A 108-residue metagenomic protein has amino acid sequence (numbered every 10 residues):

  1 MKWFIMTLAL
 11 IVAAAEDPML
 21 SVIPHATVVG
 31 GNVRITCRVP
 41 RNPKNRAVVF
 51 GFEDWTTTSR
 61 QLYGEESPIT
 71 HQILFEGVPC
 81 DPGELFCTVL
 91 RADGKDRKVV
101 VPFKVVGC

Functional and structural regions predicted by a protein language model:
W3-V12: Sec-dependent N-terminal signal peptides
A13-V33: Short, compositionally biased P/S/T/A/G/V-rich stretches that sit at domain boundaries
N32-P40: Short edge beta-strand/loop segments characteristic of extracellular beta-sandwich folds
P40-F52: Solvent-exposed loop/turn segments flanking beta-strands in beta-repeat/beta-sandwich domains
W55-P68, P102: Solvent-exposed serine/threonine-rich low-complexity stretches and specific carbohydrate-binding patches
F75-P82: Surface-exposed, short loops/turns at beta-strand junctions within beta-sandwich domains
R91-V100: Short acidic/polar inter-strand loop motif in beta-rich domains
P102-C108: Short beta-strand edge segments in extracellular beta-sheet folds
